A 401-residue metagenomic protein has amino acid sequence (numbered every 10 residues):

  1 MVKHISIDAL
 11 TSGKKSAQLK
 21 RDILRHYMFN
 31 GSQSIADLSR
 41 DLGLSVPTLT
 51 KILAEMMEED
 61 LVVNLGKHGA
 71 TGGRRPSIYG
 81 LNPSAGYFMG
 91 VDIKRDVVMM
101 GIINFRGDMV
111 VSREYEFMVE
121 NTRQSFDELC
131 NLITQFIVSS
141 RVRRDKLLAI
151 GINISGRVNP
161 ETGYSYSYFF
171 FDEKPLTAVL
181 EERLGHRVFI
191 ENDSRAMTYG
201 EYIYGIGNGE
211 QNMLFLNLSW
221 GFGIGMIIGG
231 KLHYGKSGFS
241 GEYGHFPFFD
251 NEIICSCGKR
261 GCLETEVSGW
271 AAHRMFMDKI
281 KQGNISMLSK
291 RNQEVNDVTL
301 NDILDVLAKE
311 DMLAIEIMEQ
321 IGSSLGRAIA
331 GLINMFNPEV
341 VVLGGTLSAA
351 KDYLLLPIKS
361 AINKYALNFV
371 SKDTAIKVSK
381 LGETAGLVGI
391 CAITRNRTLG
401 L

Functional and structural regions predicted by a protein language model:
M1-L65, T71-D145, K259, L263-L401: ATP-binding/phosphotransfer module of carbohydrate and carboxylate kinases, centering on a glycine-rich
N64-F88, I190-M213: Conserved phosphate-binding catalytic cores of ATP/NTP-utilizing and phosphoryl-transfer enzymes
F88-D92, L147-G151, M213-N217, G223-G225: Short glycine-aspartate micro-motif
V97, G156-V158, F222: Feature marks short, surface-exposed loop/turn motifs that line or immediately flank catalytic pockets and channel
N104, P160, I227: Short, acidic, Ser/Thr-enriched surface-loop or helix-capping motifs
S112-E114, N121-S125, E181-K309: Glycine/GP-enriched mid-protein hinge/lid loop-to-helix segment characteristic of carbohydrate kinases
R113-N212, Y353-K364: Glycine-rich phosphate-binding loop and adjoining helix at the ATP-binding site of ATP-dependent phosphoryl-transfer
